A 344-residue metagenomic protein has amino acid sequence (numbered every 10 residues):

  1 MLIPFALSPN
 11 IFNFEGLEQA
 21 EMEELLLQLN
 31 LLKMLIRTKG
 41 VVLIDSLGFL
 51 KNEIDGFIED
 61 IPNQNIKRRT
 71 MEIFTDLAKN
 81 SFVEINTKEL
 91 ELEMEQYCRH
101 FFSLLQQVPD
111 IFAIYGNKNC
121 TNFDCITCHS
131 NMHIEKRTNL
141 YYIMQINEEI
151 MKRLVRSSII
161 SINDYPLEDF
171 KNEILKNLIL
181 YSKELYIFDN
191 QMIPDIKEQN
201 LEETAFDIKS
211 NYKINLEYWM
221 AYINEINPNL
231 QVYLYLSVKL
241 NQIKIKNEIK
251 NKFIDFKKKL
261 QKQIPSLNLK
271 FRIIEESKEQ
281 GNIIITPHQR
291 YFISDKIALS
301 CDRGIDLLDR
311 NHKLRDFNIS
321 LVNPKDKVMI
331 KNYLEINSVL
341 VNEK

Functional and structural regions predicted by a protein language model:
M1-L167, N172-L175, K197-K344: PLD/PLD-like phosphodiesterase catalytic module centered on the HKD motif
N10, N190-Q191: Metal-dependent nucleic-acid phosphoesterase active-site entry motif
L178-E184: Secondary-structure "cap/kink" motif recognition
E184-Y186, I297: Structural motif
Q191-M192, I196-K197: N-terminal, charged amphipathic alpha-helical interaction modules
